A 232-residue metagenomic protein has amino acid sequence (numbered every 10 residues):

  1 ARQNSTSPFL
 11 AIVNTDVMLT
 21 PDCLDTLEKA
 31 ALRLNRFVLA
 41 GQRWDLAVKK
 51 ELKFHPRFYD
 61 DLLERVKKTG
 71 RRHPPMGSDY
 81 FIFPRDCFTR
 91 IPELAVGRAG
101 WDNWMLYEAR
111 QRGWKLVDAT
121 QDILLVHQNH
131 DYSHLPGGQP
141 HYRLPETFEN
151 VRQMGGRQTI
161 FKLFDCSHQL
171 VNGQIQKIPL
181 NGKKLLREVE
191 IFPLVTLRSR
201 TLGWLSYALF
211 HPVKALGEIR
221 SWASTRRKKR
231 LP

Functional and structural regions predicted by a protein language model:
R2, M18-Y107: Conserved catalytic core of nucleotide-sugar-dependent glycosyltransferases
S5-P8, L125: Preference for well-ordered, secondary-structure-rich cores of eukaryotic proteins
T6-S7, L34-F37, W114: Short, high-confidence coil segments that cap the C-terminus of an alpha-helix and link into the following beta-strand
S7-T20: Short beta-strand-to-loop acidic/aromatic patch adjacent to the donor-nucleotide binding site
A11, L39-A40, I82, K115-V117: Hydrophobic/aromatic beta-strand patches that form the interior of the parallel beta-sheet core in alpha/beta enzyme
V13, Q42-R43, T120-Q121: Glycine-rich, histidine-containing beta strand-loop boundary motifs that form or position
L94-P232: C-terminal catalytic/acceptor-binding lobe
